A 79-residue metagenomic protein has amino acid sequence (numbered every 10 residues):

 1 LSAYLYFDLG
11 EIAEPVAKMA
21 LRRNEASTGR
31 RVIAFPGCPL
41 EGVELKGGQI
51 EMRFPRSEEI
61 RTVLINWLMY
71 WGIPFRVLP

Functional and structural regions predicted by a protein language model:
L1-M19: Short, extreme N-terminal segment that most often corresponds to the first beta-strand
A20-L21, G42: Generic hydrophobic, helix-prone segments enriched in Leu/Val/Ile
S27-W71: Short, intrinsically disordered low-complexity segments
P74: Residue-level detector of anion-binding/catalytic polar loops
V77-P79: A structural preference for short, hydrophobic beta-strand core positions in alpha/beta folds
